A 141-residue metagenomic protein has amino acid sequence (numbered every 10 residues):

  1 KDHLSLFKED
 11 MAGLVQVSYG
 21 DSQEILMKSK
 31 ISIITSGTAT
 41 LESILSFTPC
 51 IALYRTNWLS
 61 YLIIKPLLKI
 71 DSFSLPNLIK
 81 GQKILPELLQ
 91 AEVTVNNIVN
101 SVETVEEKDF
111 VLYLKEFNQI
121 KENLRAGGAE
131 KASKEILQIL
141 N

Functional and structural regions predicted by a protein language model:
K1-N141: Nucleotide-activated sugar donor-binding and catalytic core shared by glycosyltransferases and related lipid-linked
